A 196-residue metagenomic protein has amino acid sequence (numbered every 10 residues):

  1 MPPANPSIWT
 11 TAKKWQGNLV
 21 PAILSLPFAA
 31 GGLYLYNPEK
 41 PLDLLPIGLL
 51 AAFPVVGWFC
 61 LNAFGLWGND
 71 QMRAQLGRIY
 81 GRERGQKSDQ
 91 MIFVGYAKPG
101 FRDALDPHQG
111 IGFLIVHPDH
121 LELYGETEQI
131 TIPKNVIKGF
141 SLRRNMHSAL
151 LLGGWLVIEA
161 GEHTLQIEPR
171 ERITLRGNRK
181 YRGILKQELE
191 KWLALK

Functional and structural regions predicted by a protein language model:
M1-N18, L45-I115: Anionic N-terminal interaction surfaces
P21-L26: Alpha-helical transmembrane segments
P27-L35, V56-L61: Residue-level signal for alpha-helical transmembrane segments in multi-pass membrane proteins
A30-G48: Membrane-interfacial hairpin junctions
G81-K87, T131-K134, A160-H163: A short, structured loop/turn motif at beta-sheet edges
D106-G154: Phosphoinositide-binding peripheral membrane targeting modules
K138-K196: Acidic, Ser/Thr- and proline-rich intrinsically disordered linker/docking segments of eukaryotic scaffolds
